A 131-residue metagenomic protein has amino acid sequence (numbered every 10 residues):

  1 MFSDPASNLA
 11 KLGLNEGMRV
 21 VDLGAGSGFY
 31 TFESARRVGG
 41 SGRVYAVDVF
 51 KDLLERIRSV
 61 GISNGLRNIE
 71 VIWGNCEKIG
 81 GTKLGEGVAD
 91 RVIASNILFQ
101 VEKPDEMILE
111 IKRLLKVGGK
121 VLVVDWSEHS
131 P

Functional and structural regions predicted by a protein language model:
M1-M18, E33: Conserved alpha-helix/loop element of class I SAM-dependent methyltransferases that forms part of the SAM/SAH-binding
R19, R43, G118-K120: Short glycine-centered segments of the SAM/dcSAM-binding site in methyltransferase folds
V21, S27-G80: Class I SAM-dependent methyltransferase SAM/SAH-binding core
V38-G39, V101-E102, L115-V117: Helix-to-beta-strand junctions that scaffold the AdoMet/dcAdoMet cofactor pocket in Class I SAM-dependent enzymes
G81-V92: A short acidic, Gly/Pro-enriched loop at the edge of an enzyme's catalytic core that lines a small-molecule cofactor
S95: Residues lining the SAM
D105-K120: A short glycine-rich, Lys/Arg-flanked "PGG" loop and its adjoining helix->strand segment in the class I
K120-P131: Conserved class I S-adenosyl-L-methionine
